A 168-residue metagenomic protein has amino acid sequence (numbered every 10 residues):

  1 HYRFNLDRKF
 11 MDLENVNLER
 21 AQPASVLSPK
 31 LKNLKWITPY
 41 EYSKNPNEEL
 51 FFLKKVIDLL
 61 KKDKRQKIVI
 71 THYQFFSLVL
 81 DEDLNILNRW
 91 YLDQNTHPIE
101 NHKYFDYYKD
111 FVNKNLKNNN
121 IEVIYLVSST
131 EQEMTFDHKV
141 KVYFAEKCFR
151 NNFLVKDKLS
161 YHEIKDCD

Functional and structural regions predicted by a protein language model:
Y2-C167: Extracytoplasmic
